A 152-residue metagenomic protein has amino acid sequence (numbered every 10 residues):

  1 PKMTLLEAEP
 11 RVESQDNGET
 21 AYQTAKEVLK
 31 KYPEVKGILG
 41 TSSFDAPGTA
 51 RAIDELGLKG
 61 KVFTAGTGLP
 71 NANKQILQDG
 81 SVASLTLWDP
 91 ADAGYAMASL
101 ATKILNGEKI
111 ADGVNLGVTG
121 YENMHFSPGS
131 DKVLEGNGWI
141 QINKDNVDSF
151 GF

Functional and structural regions predicted by a protein language model:
P1-F152: A residue-level marker of the well-folded mature domains of exported/periplasmic proteins
